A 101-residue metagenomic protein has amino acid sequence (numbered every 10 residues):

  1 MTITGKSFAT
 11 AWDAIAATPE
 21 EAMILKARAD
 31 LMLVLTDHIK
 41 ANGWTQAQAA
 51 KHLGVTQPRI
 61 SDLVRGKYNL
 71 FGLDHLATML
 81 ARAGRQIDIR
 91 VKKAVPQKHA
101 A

Functional and structural regions predicted by a protein language model:
M1-L33, A94-A101: N-terminal flexible/basic segments that precede or flank functional cores
I39-A41: Short amphipathic helical patch at the helix-1/turn junction of helix-turn-helix
G43-R59: Short alpha-helical DNA-recognition segment
V64, V91: DNA major-groove recognition helix of helix-turn-helix
K67-L73: Short, solvent-exposed alpha-helical "recognition" segments
L73-R90: DNA major-groove recognition helix of helix-turn-helix/homeodomain DNA-binding modules
